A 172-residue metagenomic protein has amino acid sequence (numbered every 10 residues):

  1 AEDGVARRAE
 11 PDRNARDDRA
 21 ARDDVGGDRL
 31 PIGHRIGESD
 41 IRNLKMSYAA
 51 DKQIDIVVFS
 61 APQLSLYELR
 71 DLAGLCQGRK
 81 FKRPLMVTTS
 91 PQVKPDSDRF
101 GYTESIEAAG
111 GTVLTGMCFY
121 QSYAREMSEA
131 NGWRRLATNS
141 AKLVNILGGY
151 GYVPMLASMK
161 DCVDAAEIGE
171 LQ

Functional and structural regions predicted by a protein language model:
A1-T89, L156-Q172: Intrinsically disordered, low-complexity segments enriched in small residues
P62-S65, R79-S128: Extended C-terminal subregions enriched in glycine
R70-D71, R99-F100, G149: Short amphipathic alpha-helical segments
F119-Y120, R125-Q172: Peripheral docking tails and interdomain loops at the edges of cofactor- or intermediate-handling domains
